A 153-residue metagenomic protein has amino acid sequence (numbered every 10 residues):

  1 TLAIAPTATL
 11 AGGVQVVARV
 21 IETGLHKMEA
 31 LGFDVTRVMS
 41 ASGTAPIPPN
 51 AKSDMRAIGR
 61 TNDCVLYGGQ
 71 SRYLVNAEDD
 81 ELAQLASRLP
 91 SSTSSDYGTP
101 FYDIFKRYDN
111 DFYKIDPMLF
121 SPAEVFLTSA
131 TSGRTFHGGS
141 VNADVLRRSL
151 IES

Functional and structural regions predicted by a protein language model:
T1-E22, H26, A30-S153: Anaerobic metallocofactor- and corrinoid-dependent redox/one-carbon enzyme cores, especially those from methanogenesis
